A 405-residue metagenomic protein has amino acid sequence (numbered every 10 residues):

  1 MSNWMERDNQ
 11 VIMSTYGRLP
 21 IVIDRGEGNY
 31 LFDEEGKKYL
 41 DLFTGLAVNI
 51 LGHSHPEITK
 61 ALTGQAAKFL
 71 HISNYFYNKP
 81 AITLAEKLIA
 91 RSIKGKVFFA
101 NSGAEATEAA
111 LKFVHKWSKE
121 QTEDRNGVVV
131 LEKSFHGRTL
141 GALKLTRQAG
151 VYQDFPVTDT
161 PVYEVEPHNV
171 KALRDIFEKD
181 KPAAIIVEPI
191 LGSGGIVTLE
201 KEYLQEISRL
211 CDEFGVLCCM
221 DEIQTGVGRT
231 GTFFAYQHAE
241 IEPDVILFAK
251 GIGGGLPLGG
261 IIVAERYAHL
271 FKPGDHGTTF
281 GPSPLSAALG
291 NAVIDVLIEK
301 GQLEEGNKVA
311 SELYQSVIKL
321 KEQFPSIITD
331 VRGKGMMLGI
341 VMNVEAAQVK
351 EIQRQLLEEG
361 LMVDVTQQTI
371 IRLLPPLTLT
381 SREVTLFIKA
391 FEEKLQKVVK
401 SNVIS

Functional and structural regions predicted by a protein language model:
M1-S405: Conserved N-terminal phosphate-binding loop of PLP-dependent enzymes in the Aspartate aminotransferase
